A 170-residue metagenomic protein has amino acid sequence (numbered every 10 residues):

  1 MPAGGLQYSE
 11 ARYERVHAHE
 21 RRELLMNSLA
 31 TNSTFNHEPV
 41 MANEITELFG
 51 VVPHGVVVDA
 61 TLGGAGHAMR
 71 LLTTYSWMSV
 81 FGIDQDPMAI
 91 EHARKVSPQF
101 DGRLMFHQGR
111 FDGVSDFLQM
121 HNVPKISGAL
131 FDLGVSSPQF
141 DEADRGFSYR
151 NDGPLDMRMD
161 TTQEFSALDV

Functional and structural regions predicted by a protein language model:
P2-V170: S-adenosyl-L-methionine-dependent methyltransferase catalytic core, i.e., the SAM/SAH-binding region
